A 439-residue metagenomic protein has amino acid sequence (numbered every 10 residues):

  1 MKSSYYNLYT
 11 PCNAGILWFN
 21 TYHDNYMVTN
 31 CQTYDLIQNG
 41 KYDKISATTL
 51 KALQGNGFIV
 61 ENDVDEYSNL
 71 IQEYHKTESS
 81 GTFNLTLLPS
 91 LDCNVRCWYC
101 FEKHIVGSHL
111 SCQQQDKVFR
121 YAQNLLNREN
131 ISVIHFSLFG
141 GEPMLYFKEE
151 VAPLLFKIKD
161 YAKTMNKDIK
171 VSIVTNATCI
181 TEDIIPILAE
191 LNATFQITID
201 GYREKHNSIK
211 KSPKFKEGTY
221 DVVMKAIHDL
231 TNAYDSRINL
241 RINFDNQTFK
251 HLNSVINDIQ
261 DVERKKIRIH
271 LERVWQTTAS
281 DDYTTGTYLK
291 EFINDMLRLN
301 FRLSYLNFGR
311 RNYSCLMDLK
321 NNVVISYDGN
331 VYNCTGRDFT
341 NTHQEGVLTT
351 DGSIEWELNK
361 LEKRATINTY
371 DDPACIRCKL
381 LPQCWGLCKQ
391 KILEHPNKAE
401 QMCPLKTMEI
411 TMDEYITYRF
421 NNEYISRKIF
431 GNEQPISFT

Functional and structural regions predicted by a protein language model:
S3-V28, A47-T86, E129, F438-T439: N-terminal [4Fe-4S]-dependent radical SAM core
H75-F101, F119, Q123, R128-S137 (+4 more regions): N-terminal pre-triad scaffold of radical SAM enzymes
D92-E102, D371-K391: Local cysteine-cluster metal-coordination motifs and their immediate loop/turn environment, predominantly Fe-S cluster
F119-S137, Y146-R273: Radical SAM/AdoMet-radical enzyme domain recognition
Y121-G141, Q401-T439: Short Fe-S-cluster ligation motifs
E204-I209, I267-G286, F308-C315, D338-E345: Flexible glycine/acidic-rich beta-alpha junction loops that bind and position SAM and/or redox cofactors in anaerobic
T284-R310, G336-W385: C-terminal accessory region of radical SAM enzymes
L316-K320: Short, small/polar residue-rich loop motifs at catalytic or cofactor-binding pockets
